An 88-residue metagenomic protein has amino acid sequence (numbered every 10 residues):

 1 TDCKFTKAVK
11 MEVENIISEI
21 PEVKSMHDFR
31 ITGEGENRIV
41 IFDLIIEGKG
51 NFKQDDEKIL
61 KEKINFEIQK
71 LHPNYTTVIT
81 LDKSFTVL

Functional and structural regions predicted by a protein language model:
T1-L88: Alpha-helical transmembrane segments and adjacent TM-loop junctions that form the membrane-embedded core of multi-pass
